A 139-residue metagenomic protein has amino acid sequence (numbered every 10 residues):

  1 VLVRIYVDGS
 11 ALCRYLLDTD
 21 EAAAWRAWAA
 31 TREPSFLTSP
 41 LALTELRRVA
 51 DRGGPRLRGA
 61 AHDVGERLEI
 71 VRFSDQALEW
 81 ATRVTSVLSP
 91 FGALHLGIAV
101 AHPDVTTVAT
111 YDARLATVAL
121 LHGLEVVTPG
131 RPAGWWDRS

Functional and structural regions predicted by a protein language model:
V1-T38, A50-A60, G130-R138: Short, well-structured N-terminal submotif of metal-dependent ribonuclease cores
L2-R4, S39, L43, V100-S139: Acidic, PIN/NYN-like endoribonuclease modules and their adjacent C-terminal/linker elements
V7, L37-T38, R72, P90-A93 (+1 more regions): Short beta-strand scaffold positions
A11-L12, A42, A77, H95 (+1 more regions): Alpha-helix capping/helix-boundary segments
A22, L43, R58-A61, L78 (+1 more regions): A general structural signal for well-ordered alpha-helical segments in protein cores
R32, E66, H122-G123: Short, structured coil segments at secondary-structure junctions
P34, L68-E69, T106: Short, conserved active-site loop motifs that form the nucleotide-linked donor/cofactor pocket
V64-I98, V118: Acidic catalytic patch
